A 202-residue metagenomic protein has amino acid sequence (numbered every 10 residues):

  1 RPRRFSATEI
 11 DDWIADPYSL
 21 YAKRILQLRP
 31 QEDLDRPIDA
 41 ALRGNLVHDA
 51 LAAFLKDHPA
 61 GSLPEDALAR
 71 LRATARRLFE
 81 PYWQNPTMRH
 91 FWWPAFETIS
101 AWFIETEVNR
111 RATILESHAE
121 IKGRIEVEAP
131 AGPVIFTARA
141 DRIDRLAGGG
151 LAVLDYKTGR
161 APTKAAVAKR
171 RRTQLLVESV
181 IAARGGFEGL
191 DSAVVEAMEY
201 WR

Functional and structural regions predicted by a protein language model:
R1-A53: C-terminal, charged and often intrinsically disordered regions of DNA end-processing helicases and nucleases
R3-S6, I14-A15, A40-G44, P64 (+7 more regions): Active-site-proximal structural scaffolding
P17-L28, L71-R76, D144-K157, R202: Active-site-adjacent bridging/hinge elements
L28-R36, D57-L63, F187-L190: Short, polar/flexible loop-turn hinges at active-site or ligand-entry regions and domain interfaces
L46-E128: A non-catalytic, helix-rich entry segment at domain boundaries
D66, E116-S117, S179-R202: Substrate-binding beta-hairpin/strand module that engages nucleic acids
H118-G186: Non-catalytic protein-protein interaction segments used by genome-maintenance enzymes to assemble and couple activities
